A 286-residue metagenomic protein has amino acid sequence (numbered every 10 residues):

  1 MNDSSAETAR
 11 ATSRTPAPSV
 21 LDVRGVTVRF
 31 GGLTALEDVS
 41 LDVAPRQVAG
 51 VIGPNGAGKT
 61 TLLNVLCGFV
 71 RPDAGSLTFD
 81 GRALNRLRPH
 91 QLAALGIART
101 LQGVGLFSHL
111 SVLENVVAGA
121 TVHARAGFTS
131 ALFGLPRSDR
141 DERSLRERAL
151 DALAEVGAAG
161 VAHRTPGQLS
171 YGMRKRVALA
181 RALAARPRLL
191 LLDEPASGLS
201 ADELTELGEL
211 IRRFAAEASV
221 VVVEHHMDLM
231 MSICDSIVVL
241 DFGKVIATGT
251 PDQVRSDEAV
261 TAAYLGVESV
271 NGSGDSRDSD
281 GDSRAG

Functional and structural regions predicted by a protein language model:
I52-P54: The feature captures the beta-strand-to-loop junction immediately N-terminal to the Walker
C67: Helix-to-loop junction immediately C-terminal to a conserved catalytic motif
G75-A83, A94-L95: Conserved ABC transporter NBD signature motif
N85-R86, A152-S170: Conserved ABC nucleotide-binding domain
F128-V161, E209: Conserved ABC ATPase "signature" region
R186: Conserved catalytic motifs of ABC-family nucleotide-binding domains
L190-E194: Catalytic Walker B motif of ABC-type/P-loop ATPase nucleotide-binding domains
